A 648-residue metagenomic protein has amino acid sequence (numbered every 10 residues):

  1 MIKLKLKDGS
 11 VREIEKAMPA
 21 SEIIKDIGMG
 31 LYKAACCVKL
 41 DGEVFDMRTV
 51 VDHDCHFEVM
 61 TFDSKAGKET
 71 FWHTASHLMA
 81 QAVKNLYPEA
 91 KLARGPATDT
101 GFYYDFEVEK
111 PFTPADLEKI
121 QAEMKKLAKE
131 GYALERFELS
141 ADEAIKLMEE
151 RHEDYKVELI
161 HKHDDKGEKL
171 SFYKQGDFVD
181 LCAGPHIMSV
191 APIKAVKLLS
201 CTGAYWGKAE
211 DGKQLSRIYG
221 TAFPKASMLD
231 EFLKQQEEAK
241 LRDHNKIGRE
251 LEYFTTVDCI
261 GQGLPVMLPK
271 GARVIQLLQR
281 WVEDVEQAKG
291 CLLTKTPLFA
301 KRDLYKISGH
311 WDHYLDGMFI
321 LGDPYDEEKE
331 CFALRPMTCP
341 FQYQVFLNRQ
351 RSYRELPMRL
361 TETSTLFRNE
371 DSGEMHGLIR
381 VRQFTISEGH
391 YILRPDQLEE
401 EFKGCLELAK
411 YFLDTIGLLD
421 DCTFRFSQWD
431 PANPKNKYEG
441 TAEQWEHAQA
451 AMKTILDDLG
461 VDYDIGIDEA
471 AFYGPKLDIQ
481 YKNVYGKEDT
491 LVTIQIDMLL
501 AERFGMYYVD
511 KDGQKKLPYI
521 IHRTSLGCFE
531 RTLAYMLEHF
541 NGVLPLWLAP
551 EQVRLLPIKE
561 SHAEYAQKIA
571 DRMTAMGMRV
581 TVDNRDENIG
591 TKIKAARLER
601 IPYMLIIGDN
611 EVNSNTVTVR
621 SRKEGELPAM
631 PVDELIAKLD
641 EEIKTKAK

Functional and structural regions predicted by a protein language model:
M1-A93, T98-G101, D105-K648: NTP/phosphate- and nucleic-acid-binding module
